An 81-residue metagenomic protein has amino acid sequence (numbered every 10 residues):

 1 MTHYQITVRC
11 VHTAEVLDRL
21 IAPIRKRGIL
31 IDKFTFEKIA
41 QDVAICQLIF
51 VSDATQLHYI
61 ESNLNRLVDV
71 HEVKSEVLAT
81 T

Functional and structural regions predicted by a protein language model:
M1-T81: A conserved regulatory-domain signal marking ACT and ACT-like small-molecule sensing domains and adjacent regulatory
